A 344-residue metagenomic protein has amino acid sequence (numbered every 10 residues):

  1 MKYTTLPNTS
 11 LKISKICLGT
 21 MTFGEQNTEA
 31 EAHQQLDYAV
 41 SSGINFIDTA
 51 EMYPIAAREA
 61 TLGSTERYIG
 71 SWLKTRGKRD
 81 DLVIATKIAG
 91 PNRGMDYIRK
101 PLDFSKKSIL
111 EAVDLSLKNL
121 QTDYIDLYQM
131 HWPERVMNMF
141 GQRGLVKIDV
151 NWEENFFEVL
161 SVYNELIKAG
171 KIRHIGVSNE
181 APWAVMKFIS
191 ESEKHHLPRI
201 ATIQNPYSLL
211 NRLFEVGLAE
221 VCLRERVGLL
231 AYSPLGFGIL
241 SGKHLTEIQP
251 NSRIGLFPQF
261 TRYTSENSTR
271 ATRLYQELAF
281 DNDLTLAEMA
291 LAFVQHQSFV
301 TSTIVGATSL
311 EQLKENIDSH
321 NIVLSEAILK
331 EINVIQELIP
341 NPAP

Functional and structural regions predicted by a protein language model:
M1-K87, K107, D123, V162 (+1 more regions): N-terminal binding-site loop/beta-alpha segment at the start of enzyme catalytic domains that lines or forms
P7-Q26, A85-K100, Q129, P133-R143: N-terminal small/glycine-rich loop or linker at the start of catalytic domains across soluble metabolic enzymes
K15, F46, Y124-L127, H174 (+2 more regions): Residues at the N-termini of beta-strands
T20-A30, D96-K107, K147-E154: Active-site mouth loops of central-metabolism enzymes
T28-A39, S105-N119, F156, V185-S190: Short, acidic/polar
G94-Q129, P206, L210: Active-site gating/metal-coordination segments in enzymes
P133-V334: Beta/alpha (TIM)-barrel catalytic core signal, keyed to glycine-rich beta->alpha loops juxtaposed to Asp/Glu that bind
